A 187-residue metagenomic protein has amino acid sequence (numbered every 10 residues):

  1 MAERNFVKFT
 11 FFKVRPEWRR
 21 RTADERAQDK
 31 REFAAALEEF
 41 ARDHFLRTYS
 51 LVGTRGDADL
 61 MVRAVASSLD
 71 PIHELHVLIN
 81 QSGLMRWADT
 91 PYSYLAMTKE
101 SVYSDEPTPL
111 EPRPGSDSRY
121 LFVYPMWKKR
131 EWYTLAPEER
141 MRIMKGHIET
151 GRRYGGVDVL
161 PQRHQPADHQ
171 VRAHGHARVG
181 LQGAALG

Functional and structural regions predicted by a protein language model:
M1-A41, S67-I72, P91-G156: Short S/T/G/P-rich N-terminal loop/turn motif that feeds into the first structured element of a domain
K8-T10, T54-L69, L121-M126, H169-G187: Short, well-ordered beta-strand segments in beta-rich or mixed alpha/beta enzyme and ligand-binding folds
E17, S82-G83: Serine-centered coil/turn micro-motif
L37-D59, M85-E100, E149-H174, G187: Short, glycine- and small/hydrophobic-rich beta-strand elements in well-ordered beta-sheets
L46-T48, I79, L110: Residue-level detector of functional hotspots within protein domains
E74-S82, L186-G187: Short amphipathic alpha-helices in soluble, non-transmembrane regions that often serve as interface/regulatory elements
